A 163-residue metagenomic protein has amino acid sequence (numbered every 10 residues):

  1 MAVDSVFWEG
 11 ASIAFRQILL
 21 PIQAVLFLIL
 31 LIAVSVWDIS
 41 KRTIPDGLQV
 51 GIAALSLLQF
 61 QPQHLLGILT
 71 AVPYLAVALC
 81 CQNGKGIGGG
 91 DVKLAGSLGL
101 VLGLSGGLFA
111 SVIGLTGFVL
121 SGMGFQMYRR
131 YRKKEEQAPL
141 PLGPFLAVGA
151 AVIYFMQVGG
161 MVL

Functional and structural regions predicted by a protein language model:
M1-L163: A membrane-topology feature that recognizes alpha-helical transmembrane segments and their immediate juxtamembrane
